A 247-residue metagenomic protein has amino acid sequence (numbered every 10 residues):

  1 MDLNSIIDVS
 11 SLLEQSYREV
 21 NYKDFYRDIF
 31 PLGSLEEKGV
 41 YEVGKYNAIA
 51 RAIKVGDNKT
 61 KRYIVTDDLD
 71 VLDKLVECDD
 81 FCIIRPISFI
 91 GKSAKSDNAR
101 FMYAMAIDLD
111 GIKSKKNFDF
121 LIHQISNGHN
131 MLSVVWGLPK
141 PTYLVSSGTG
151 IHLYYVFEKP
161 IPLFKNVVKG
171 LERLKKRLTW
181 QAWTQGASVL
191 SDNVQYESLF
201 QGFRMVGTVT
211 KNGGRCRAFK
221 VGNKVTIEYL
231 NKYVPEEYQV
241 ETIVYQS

Functional and structural regions predicted by a protein language model:
M1-A104, G111-H123, Q201: DNA replication initiation on ssDNA origins
I6-I7, L13-V20, K140-Y143, K159 (+1 more regions): Long, charged low-complexity interaction segments
L72-V76, I125-G137, L174-G186: Hydrophobic, Leu/Ile/Phe/Ala-enriched alpha-helical segments that form helix-helix packing faces
E77-C78, R100-M102, W136-K140, S147-T149 (+1 more regions): Short, well-ordered loop/turn elements at secondary-structure boundaries
F89-D97, H129-S146, V189-Q195: Catalytic micro-motifs at enzyme active sites that drive phosphoryl/nucleotidyl and oxygen chemistry
G91-I122, I161-S247: DNA replication initiation modules
M105, L153-E158: Short, hydrophobic beta-strand segments
V145-Y155: Short, conserved phosphate-binding/catalytic loop or strand-edge motifs used in phosphoryl-/nucleotidyl-transfer
